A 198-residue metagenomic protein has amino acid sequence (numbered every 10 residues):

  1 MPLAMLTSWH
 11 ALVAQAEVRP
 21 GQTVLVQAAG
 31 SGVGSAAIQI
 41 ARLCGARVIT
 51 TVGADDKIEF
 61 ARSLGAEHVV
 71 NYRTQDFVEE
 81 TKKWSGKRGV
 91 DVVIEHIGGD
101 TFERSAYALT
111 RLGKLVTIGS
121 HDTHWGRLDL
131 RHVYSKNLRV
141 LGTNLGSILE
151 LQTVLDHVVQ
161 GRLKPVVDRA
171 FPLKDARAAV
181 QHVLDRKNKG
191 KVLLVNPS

Functional and structural regions predicted by a protein language model:
M1-Q75: Mid-domain Rossmann-like dinucleotide-binding core that forms the NAD(H)/NADP(H) cofactor-binding site
M5-W9, V78, V90, F102 (+4 more regions): A general structural signal for well-ordered alpha-helical segments in protein cores
G21, A66, G89-V90, L163 (+1 more regions): Local beta-strand N-terminus motif with an aromatic residue
R42, Y134, V159: Anion (oxyanion) recognition and catalysis
A46, G89, L141, G161-V167: A local structural motif
I49-V52, E59-R139: Glycine-rich cofactor phosphate-binding loops and adjacent beta1-alpha1 units of small-molecule cofactor enzyme domains
I148-S198: C-terminal hydrophobic helical "lid"/dimerization subdomain of Rossmann-like NAD(P)H-dependent oxidoreductases
